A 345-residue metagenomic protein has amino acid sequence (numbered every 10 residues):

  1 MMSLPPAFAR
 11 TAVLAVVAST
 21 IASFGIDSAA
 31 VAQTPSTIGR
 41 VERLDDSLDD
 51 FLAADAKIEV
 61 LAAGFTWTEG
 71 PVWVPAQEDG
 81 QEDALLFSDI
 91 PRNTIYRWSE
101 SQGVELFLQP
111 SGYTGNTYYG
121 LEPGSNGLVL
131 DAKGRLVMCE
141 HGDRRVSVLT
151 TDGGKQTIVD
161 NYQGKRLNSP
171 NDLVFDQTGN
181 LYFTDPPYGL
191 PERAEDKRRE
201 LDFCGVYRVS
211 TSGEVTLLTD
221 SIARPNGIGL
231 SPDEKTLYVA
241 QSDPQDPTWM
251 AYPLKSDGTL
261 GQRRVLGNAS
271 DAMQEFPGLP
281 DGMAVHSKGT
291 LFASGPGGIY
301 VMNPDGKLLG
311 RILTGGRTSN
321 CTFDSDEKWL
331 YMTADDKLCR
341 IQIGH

Functional and structural regions predicted by a protein language model:
M1-A15, A22-G25: Bacterial N-terminal signal peptides that target proteins for export
S23-Q33: Signal peptide processing junction and immediate N-terminal pro/mature segment of secreted/exported proteins
V31-H345: Sequence-structural signature of mature extracellular/luminal beta-sheet repeat domains, prominently beta-propellers
